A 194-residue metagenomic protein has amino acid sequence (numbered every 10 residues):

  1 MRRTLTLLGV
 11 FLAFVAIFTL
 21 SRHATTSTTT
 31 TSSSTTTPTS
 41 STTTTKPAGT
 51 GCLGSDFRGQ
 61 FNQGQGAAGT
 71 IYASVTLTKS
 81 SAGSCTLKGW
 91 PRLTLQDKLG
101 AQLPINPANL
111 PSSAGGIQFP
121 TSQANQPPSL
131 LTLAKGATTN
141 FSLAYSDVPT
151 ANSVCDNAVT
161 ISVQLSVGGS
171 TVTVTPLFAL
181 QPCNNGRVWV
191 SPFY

Functional and structural regions predicted by a protein language model:
T25-K46: Extracellular mucin-like PTS domains
T44-A67: Low-complexity, acidic Ser/Thr/Pro/Gly-rich terminal tails and inter-domain linkers that flank the onset of structured
A67-S74, V154-V159: Short, solvent-exposed loop/turn segments enriched in Ser/Thr/Gly
V75-A82: Asparagine-centered strand-capping/turn motif at beta-strand->loop junctions
K88-L133: The feature marks short-to-medium sequence segments in extracytoplasmic or secretory-pathway proteins
L130-A144: Short Pro-Gly-centered flexible turn/kink motifs
T139, D147-T171: Short, surface-exposed ligand- or partner-binding patches at beta-edge/loop junctions that are enriched in aromatics
N152, T171-Y194: Acidic, serine/threonine- and proline-rich intrinsically disordered appendage/tail regions
